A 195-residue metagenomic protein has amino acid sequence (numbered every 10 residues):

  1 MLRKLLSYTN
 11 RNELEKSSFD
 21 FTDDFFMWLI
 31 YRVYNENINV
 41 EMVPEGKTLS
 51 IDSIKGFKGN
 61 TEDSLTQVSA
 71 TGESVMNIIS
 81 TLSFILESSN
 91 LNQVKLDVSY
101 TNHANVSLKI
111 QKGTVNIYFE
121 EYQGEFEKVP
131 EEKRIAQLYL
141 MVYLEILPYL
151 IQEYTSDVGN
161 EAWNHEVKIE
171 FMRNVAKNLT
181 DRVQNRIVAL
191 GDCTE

Functional and structural regions predicted by a protein language model:
M1-E195: Intrinsically disordered, low-complexity, charge-rich terminal extensions of nucleic-acid-associated complexes
